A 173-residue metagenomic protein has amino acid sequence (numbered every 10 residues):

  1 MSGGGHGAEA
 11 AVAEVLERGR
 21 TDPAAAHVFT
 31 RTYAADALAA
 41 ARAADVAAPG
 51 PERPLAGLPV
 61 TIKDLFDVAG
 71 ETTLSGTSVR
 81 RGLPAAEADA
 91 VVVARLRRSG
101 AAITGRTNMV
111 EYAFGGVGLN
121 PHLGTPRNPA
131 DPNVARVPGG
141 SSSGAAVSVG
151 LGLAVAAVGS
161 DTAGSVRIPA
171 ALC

Functional and structural regions predicted by a protein language model:
M1-V158, T162: Gly/Ser-rich catalytic/binding loops embedded in alpha/beta enzyme cores
S165: Cytochrome P450 heme-iron axial ligand motif
I168-C173: Structural signature of FAD isoalloxazine-binding scaffolds in flavoprotein oxidoreductases
